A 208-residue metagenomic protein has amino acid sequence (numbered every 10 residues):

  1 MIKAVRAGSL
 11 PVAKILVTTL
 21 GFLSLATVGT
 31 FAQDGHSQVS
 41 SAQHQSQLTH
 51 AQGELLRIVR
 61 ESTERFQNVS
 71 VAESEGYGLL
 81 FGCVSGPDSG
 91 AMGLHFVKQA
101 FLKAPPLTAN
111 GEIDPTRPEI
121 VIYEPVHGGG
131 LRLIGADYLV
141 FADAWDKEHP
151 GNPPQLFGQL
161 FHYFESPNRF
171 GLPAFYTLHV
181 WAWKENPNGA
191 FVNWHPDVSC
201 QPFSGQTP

Functional and structural regions predicted by a protein language model:
M1-V12: N-terminal secretory signal peptides that target proteins for export/translocation
K14-T27: Bacterial N-terminal signal peptides
G29-F31: Juxtamembrane cytosolic interface motif at the C-terminal end of transmembrane helices
Q33-P208: Primary mode marks residue(s) on the alpha4-beta5-alpha5 output face of response regulator receiver
